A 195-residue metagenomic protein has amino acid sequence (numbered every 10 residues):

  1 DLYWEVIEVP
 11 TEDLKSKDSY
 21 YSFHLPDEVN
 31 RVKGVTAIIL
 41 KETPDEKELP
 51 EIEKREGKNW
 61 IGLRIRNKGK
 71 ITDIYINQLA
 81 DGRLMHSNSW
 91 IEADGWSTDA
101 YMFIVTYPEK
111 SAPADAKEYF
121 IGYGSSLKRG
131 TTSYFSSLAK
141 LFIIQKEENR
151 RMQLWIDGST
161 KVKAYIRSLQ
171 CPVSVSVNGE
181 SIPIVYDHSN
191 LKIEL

Functional and structural regions predicted by a protein language model:
D1-V173, V177-L195: CBM-like, beta-strand-rich accessory domains located in the C-terminal region of large, secreted polysaccharide-active
